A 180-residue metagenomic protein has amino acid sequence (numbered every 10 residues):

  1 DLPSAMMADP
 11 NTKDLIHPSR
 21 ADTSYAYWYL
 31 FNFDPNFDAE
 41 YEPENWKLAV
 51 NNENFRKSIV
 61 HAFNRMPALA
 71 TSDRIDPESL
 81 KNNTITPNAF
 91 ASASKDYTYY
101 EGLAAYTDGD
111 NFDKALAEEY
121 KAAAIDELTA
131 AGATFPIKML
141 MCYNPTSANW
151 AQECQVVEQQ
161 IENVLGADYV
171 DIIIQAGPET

Functional and structural regions predicted by a protein language model:
D1-A39, A70-S72: Extracellular/periplasmic solute-recognition and catalytic clefts
D1-P10, N54, Q155-N163, E179-T180: Short helices/loops that flank or line small-molecule/ion binding pockets
D9-H17, N163-T180: Periplasmic binding protein-like
I16, P43-E44, A105-Y106: Residue-level detector of alpha-helix boundaries and kinks
R20-K47, V60, P87-Y97: Periplasmic solute-binding protein
T23, N51-N52, A176-P178: Short, glycine/acidic-rich beta->alpha junctions
D34-N36, C142-T146, G177: Short strand-loop junctions, especially beta-strand C-caps/beta-turns that link beta-sheets to coils or alpha-helices
A49-L165, D171-I173: Append "and occasionally in soluble cytosolic enzymes with long acidic Gly/Pro-rich linkers
